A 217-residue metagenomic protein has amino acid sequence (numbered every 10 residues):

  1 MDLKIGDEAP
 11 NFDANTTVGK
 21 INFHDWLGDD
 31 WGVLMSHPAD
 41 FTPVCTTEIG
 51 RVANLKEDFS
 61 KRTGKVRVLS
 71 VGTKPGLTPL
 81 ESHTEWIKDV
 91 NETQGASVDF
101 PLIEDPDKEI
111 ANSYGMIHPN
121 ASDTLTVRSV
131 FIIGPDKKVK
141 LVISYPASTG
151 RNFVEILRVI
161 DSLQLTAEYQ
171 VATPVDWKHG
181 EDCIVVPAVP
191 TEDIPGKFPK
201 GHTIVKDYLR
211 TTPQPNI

Functional and structural regions predicted by a protein language model:
M1-I217: Chalcogenol-based redox active-site neighborhoods
